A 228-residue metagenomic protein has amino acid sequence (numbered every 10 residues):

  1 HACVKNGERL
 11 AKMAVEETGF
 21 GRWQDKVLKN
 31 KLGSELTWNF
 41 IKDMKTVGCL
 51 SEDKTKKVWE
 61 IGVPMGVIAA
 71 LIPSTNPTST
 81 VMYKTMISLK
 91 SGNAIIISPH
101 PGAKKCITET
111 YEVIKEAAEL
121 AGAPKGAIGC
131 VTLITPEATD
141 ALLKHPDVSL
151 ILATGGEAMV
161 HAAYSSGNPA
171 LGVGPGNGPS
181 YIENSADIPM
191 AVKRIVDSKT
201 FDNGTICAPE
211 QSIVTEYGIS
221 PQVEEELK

Functional and structural regions predicted by a protein language model:
H1-K57: N-terminal Rossmann-like NAD(P)+-binding subdomain of aldehyde/semialdehyde dehydrogenases
A2-N6, E17, V113-P124, H145 (+5 more regions): Change "in soluble alpha/beta enzymes" to "in soluble alpha/beta proteins
K42-A117, A121, S166-A170, N177-G178 (+1 more regions): Conserved small-residue-rich beta-alpha loop and adjacent elements that most often cradle the phosphate/pyrophosphate
V47-E60, G129-V148: A structured beta-alpha segment of the ubiquitous adenosine-cofactor-binding alpha/beta core
K90, V160-K228: ALDH superfamily catalytic-core signature
T108-E109, L120, I134, A138 (+1 more regions): Glycine- and Gly-Pro-enriched alpha-helical subdomains that act as flexible, kink-prone "lid/hinge" or packing modules
L133-E137, E157-M159, N177: Short acidic loop-to-helix transition motifs that present clustered carboxylates
